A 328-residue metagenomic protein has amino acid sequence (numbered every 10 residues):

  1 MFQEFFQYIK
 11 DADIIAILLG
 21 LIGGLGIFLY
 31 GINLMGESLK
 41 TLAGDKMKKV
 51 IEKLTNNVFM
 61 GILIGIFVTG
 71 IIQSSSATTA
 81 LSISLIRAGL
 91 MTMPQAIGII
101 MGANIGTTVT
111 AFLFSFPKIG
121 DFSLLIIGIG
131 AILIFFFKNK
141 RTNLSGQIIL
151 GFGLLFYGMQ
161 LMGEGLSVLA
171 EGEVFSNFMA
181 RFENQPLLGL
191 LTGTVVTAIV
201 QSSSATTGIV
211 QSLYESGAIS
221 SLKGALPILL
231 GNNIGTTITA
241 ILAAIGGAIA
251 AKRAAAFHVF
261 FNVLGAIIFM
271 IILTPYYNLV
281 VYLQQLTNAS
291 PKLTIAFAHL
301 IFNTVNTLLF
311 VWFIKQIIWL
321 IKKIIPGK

Functional and structural regions predicted by a protein language model:
Q3-V58, I149-V195, L213: Helix-loop-helix hairpins and the membrane-proximal interhelical loops of multi-pass alpha-helical transport proteins
F6-L19, F112-F122, S176-E183, K223-L226 (+2 more regions): Interfacial loop-to-helix junctions that mark the boundaries of transmembrane helices in multi-pass membrane
G20-N33, G65-T69, I127-F137, G151-L161 (+4 more regions): Hydrophobic core segments of alpha-helical transmembrane domains in multi-pass membrane transport and ion-translocation
I27, K40, S76-A80, T107-F114 (+4 more regions): Alpha-helical transmembrane segments and their lipid-water interface positions in multi-pass membrane proteins
Y30, L34-L42, K46, V50 (+8 more regions): Membrane-spanning helices that line or support transport/gating and their immediate boundary helices in channels
D45, K49, K53, N57 (+13 more regions): Alpha-helical transmembrane segments of multi-pass membrane proteins, especially transporters and channels
I71-I72, T78-N104, F112-F122, I132-I134 (+6 more regions): Membrane-interfacial helix-loop connectors
M159, L166-F182, G246-K328: Transmembrane alpha-helical segments and their short flanking loops that form helix-hairpins/helix-helix interfaces
